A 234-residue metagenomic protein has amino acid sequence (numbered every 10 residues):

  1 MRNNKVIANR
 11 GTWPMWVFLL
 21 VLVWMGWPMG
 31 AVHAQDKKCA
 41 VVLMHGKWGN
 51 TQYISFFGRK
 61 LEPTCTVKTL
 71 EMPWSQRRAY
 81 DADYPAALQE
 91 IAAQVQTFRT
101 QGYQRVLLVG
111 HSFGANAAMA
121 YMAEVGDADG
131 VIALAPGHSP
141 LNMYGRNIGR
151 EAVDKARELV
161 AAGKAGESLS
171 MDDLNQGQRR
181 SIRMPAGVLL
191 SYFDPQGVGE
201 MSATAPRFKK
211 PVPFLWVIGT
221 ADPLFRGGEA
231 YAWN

Functional and structural regions predicted by a protein language model:
D36-E62, M72: Short, surface-exposed "cap/lid" segments of acyl-processing enzymes
D81-T100: Alpha/beta-hydrolase active-site loop
L107, G130-I132: Residue in the alpha/beta-hydrolase core beta-strand immediately N-terminal to the catalytic nucleophile
V109-G114, A118: Gly/Ala-rich beta-loop-alpha elbow adjacent to hydrolase catalytic centers
I132-N142: Active-site nucleophile loop of the alpha/beta-hydrolase fold
G187-P206: Active-site nucleophile elbow and catalytic-triad environment of alpha/beta-hydrolase enzymes
F208, W216-I218: Short beta-strand/loop motif that positions the catalytic acidic residue of the alpha/beta-hydrolase fold
P223-E229: Conserved alpha/beta-hydrolase "acid-adjacent" motif
